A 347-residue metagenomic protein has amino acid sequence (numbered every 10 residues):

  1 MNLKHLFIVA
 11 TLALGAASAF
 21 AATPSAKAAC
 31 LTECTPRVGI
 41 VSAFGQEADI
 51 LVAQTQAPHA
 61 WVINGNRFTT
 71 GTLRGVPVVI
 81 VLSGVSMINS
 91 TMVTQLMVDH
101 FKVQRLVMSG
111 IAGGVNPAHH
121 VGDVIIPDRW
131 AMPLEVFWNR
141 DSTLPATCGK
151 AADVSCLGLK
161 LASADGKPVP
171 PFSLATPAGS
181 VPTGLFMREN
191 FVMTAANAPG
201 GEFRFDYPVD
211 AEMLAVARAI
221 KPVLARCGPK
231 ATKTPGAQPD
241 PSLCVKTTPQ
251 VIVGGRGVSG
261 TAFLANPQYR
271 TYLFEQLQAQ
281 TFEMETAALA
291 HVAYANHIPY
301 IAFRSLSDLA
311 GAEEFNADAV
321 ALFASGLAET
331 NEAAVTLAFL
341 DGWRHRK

Functional and structural regions predicted by a protein language model:
M1-I8: Bacterial N-terminal signal peptides that target proteins for export
V9-S18: Bacterial N-terminal signal peptides
A22-K347: Accessory terminal and edge-of-domain segments that mediate assembly/interaction and cofactor placement around
